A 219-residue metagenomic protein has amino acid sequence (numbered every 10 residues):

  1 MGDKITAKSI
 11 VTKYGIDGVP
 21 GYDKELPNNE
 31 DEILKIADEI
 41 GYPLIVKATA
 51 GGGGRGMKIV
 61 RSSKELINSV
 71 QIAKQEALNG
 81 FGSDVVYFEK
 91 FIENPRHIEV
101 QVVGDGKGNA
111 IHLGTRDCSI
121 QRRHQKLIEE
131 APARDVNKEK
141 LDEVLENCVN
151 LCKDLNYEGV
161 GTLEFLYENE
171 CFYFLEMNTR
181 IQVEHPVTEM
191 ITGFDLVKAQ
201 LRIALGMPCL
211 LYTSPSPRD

Functional and structural regions predicted by a protein language model:
M1-L163, Y167-E184: N-terminal beta-alpha lobe that positions the nucleotide/phosphoryl donor in ATP/NTP-coupled carboxylate activation
Q182-D195: ATP-dependent carboxylate-activation loops
I203-G206: A short N-terminal helical cap/helix-turn-helix that marks the beginning of AMP-binding/adenylate-forming
Y212-D219: Conserved small/polar residues in nucleotide/adenosyl-binding loops
